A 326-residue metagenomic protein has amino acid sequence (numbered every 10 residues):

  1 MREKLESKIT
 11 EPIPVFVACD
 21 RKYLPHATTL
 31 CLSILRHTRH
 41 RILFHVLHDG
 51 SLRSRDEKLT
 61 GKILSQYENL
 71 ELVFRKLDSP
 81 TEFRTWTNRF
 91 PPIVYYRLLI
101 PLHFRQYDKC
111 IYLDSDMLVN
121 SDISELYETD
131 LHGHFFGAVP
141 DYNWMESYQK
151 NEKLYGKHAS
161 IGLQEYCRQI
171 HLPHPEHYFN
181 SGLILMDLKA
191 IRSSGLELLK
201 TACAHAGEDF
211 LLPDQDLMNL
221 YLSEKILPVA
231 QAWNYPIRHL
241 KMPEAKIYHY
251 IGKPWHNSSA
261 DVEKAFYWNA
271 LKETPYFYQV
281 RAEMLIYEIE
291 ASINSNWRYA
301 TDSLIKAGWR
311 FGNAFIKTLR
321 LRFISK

Functional and structural regions predicted by a protein language model:
M1-I13, C19, S181, L185-K326: A glycosyltransferase accessory/donor-loop signature
P12-V17, I34, L43-V46: Hydrophobic targeting segments
L24-T38: Histidine-anchored nucleotide/phosphate-binding helix
L43-G50, A138-P140: Short internal beta-strands
R53-H103: Active-site-proximal specificity loops/subdomain of glycosyltransferases
F74-D78, V94-E152, L185, R192: GT-A fold catalytic core of metal-dependent nucleotide-sugar glycosyltransferases, centered on the diacidic
G137-L163, A265, E273-V280, S295-R298 (+1 more regions): A short, conserved beta-to-alpha structural element at the edge of catalytic cores that scaffolds binding
W144-G195: Extended catalytic-interface subdomain
